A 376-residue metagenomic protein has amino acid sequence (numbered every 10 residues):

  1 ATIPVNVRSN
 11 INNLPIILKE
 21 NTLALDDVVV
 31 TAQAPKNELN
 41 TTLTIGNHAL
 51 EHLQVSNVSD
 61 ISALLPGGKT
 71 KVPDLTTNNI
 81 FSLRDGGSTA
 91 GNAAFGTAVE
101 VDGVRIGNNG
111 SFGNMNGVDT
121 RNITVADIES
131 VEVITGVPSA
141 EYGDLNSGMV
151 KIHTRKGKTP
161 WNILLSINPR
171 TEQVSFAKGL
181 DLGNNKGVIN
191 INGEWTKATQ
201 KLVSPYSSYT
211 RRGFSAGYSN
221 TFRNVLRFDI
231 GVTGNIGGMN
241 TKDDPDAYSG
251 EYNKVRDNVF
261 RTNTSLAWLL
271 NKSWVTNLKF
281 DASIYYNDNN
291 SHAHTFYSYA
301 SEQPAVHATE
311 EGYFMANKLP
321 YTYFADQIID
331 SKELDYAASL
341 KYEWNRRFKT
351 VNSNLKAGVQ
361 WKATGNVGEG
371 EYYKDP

Functional and structural regions predicted by a protein language model:
R8-H52, V101: Short, acidic, small-residue-rich periplasmic hinge/interaction motif at the N-terminus of Gram-negative outer-membrane
N13-I17, V58-I61, I80-S82, E100 (+3 more regions): N-terminal periplasmic accessory domains that precede and gate Gram-negative outer-membrane beta-barrel machines
N57, V118, L145-S147, T171-S175 (+4 more regions): Transmembrane beta-barrel architecture of outer-membrane proteins
S59, A63-R105: Extracytoplasmic beta-strand/coil segments of soluble accessory domains associated with Gram-negative outer-membrane
V104-T135: Short acidic/polar hinge/loop motifs at secondary-structure boundaries that mediate gating or recognition
G113-N114, V133-I134, K158-W161, K197-K201 (+4 more regions): Extracytoplasmic loops and strand-loop junctions of Gram-negative outer membrane beta-barrel proteins
L164-K197, S204-Y285: Transmembrane beta-barrel wall of Gram-negative outer-membrane proteins
T221-I236, V255-P376: Face-selective signature of the C-terminal outer-membrane beta-barrel domain
